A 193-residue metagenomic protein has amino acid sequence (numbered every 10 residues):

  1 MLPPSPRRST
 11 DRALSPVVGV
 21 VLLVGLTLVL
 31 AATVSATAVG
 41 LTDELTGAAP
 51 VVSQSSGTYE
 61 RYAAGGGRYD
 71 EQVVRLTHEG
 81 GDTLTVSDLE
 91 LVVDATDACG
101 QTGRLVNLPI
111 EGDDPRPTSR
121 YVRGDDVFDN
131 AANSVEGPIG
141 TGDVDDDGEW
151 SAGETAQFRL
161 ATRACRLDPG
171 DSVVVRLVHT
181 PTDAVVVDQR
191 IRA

Functional and structural regions predicted by a protein language model:
L2-A193: Acidic, polar-rich N-terminal leader regions of halophilic archaeal proteins
